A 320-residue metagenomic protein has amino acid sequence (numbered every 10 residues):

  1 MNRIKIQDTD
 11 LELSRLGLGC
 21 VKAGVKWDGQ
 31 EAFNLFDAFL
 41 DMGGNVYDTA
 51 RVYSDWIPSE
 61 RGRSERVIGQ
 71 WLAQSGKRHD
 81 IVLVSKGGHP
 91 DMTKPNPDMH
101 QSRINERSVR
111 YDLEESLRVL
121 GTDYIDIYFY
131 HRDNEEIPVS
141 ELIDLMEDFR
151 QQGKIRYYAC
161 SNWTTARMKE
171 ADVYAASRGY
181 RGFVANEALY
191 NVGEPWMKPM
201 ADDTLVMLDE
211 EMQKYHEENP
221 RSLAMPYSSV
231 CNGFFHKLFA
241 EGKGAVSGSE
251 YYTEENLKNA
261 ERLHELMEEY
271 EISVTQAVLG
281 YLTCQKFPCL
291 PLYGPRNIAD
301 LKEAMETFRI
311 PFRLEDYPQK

Functional and structural regions predicted by a protein language model:
M1-D80, Q151, S229: N-terminal binding-site loop/beta-alpha segment at the start of enzyme catalytic domains that lines or forms
I6, L18, Y47, I68 (+8 more regions): Conserved, mostly hydrophobic/aromatic
Q7-G24, V84-H100, Y124, F129: N-terminal small/glycine-rich loop or linker at the start of catalytic domains across soluble metabolic enzymes
L11-L16, G43-N45, K77-I81, T122-D126 (+4 more regions): Short, well-ordered coil/turn segments that N-cap beta-strands
W27-F39, N105-L120, K169-V173: Short, acidic/polar
I57-G62, H89-I104, K243-G244: Surface-exposed, active-site-proximal loop segments in enzymatic domains
L117-P138: Active-site groove signature of glycoside hydrolases
D133, I137-K320: Beta/alpha (TIM)-barrel catalytic core signal, keyed to glycine-rich beta->alpha loops juxtaposed to Asp/Glu that bind
